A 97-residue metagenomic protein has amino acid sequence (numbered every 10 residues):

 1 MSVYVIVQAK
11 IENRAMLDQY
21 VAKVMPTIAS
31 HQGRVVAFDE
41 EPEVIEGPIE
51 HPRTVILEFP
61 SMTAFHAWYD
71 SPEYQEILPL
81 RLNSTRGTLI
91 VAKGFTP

Functional and structural regions predicted by a protein language model:
M1-T54, P60-D70, Y74, K93-P97: Short S/T/G/P-rich N-terminal loop/turn motif that feeds into the first structured element of a domain
R53-V55, G87-T88: Generic beta-strand structural signal
I77-R81: Acidic/histidine-enriched, beta-strand-rich ligand/metal-binding domains
L82-P97: C-terminal end-helix/capping segment
